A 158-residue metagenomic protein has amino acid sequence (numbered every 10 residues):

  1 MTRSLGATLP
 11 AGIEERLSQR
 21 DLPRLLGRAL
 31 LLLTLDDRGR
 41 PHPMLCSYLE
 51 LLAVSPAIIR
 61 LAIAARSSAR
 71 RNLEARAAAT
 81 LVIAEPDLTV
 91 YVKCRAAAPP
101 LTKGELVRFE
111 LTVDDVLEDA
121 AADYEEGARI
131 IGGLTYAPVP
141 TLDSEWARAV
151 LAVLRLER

Functional and structural regions predicted by a protein language model:
M1-R158: Binding-site signature for planar aromatic cofactors or substrates
